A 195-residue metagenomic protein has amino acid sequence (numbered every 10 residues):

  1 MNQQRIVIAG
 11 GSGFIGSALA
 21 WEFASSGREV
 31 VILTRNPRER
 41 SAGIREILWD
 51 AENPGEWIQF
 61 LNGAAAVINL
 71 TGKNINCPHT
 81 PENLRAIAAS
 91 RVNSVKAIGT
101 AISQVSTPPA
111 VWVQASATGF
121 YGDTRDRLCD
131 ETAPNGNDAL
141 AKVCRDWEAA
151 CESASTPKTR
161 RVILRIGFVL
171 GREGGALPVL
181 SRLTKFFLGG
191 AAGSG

Functional and structural regions predicted by a protein language model:
R5-S26: N-terminal Rossmann NAD(P)H-binding glycine-rich loop of SDR-like oxidoreductase domains
A9, L33, L70-T71, W112-T118 (+1 more regions): SDR active-site strand-loop-helix element
R28-R35: Conserved glycine-rich Rossmann-like NAD(P)H-binding loop of the short-chain dehydrogenase/reductase
R38-E39, I44-S94: NAD(P)H-binding glycine-rich loop region in Rossmannoid oxidoreductase-like domains and their noncatalytic homologs
A86-S94, N135-K142, D146: Glycine-rich NAD(P)-binding loop of the Rossmann-fold in SDR/ketoreductase-type enzymes
V95-D138: Conserved Rossmann-fold NAD(P)-dependent oxidoreductase catalytic core, especially the SDR/UDP-sugar
N137-I163: Active-site Tyr-X1-5-Lys
S155, V162-I163, G167-G195: NAD(P)-dependent short-chain dehydrogenase/reductase
